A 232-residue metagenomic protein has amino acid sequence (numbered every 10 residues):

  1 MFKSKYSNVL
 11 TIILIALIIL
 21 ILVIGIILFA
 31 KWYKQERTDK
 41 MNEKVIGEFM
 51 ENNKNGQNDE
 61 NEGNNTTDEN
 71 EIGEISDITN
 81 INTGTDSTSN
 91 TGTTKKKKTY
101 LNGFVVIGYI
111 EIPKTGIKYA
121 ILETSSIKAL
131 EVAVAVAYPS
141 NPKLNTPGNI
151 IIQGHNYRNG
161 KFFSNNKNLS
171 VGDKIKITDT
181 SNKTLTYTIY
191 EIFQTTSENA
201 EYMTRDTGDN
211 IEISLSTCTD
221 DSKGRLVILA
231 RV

Functional and structural regions predicted by a protein language model:
M1-N8: N-terminal Lys/Arg-rich, disordered targeting/topogenic segments
T11-V232: Solvent-exposed, non-transmembrane regions of membrane-associated and secreted proteins
